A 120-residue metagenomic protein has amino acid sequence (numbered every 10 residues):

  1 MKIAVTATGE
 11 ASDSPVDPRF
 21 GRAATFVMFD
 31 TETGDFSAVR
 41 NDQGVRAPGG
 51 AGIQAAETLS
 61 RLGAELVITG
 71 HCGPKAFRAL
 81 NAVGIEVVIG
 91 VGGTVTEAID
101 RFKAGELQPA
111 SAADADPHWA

Functional and structural regions predicted by a protein language model:
M1-G50, Q54, R61-L62, N81-V83 (+1 more regions): Non-catalytic interface/targeting segments
G70: Conserved residues at the C-terminal ends of beta-strands
A76, A82-I85: Phosphate- and other anionic-substrate recognition elements at nucleic-acid/protein interfaces
